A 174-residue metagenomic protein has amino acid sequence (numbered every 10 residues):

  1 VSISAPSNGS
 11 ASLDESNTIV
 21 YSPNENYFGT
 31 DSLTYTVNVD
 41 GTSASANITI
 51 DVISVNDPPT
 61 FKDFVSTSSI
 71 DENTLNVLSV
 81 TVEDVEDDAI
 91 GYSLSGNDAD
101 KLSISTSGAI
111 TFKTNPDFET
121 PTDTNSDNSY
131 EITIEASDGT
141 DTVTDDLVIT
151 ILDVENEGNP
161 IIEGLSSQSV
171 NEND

Functional and structural regions predicted by a protein language model:
I3-T60, V65-D174: Acidic, turn/loop-rich segments in luminal/extracellular domains of secretory-pathway and cell-surface proteins
